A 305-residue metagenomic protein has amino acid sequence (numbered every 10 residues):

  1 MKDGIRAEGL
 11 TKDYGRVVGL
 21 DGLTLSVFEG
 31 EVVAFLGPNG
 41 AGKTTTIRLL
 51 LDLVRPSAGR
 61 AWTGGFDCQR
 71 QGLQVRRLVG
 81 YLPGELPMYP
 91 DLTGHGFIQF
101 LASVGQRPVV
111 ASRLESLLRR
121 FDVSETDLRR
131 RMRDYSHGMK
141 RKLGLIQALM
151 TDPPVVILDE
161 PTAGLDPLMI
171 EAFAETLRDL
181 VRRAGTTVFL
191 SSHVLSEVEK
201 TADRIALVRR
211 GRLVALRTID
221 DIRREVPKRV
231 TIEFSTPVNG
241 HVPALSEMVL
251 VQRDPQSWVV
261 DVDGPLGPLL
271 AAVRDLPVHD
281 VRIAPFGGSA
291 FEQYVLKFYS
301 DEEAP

Functional and structural regions predicted by a protein language model:
M1-K2, P305: Short, low-complexity, intrinsically disordered N-terminal peptides in bacterial proteins
K2-I5, K12-R209, A215: ABC transporter nucleotide-binding domains
D67, H193, R217, G264 (+1 more regions): Short beta->alpha linker loops
Q71, A148, I222, Y294 (+1 more regions): Residues that scaffold the ATP/ADP-binding catalytic core of kinase and kinase-like folds
G80, Q106, D122, R224-P227 (+2 more regions): A generic structural signal for secondary-structure junctions that act as hinges or helix/strand caps at the edges
A174-D263: ABC transporter nucleotide-binding domain
K228-D301, P305: Short, charged/small-residue-rich alpha-helical element at the C-terminal edge of ABC transporter nucleotide-binding
